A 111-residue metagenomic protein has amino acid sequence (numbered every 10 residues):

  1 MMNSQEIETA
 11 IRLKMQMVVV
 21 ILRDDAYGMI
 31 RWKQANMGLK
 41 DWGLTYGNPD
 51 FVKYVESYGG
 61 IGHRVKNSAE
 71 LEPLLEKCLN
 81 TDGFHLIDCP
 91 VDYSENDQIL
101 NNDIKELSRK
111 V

Functional and structural regions predicted by a protein language model:
M1-V111: Thiamine diphosphate
